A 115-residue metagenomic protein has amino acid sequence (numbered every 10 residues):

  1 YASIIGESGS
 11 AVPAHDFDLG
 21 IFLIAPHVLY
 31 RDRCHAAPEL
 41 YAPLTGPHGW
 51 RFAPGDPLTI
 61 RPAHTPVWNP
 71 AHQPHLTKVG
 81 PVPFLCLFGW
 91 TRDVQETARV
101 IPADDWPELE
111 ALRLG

Functional and structural regions predicted by a protein language model:
A2-S8, F17-H35, A71-H72: Conserved short histidine dyad/triad with adjacent acidic residue
A14-D16, L40-A42, A53-H75: Short acidic-glycine-tyrosine-enriched beta hairpin
F17, A25-V28, H35-G55: Glycine- and acidic-residue-biased ligand/ion/polar-headgroup-sensing regions
Y30-R33, W50-F52, N69, P74-G80: Short beta-strand His + acidic residue motifs that chelate non-heme Fe in jelly-roll/DSBH and cupin folds
E39-L44, W68, P81-V100: A short hydrophobic beta-strand segment most commonly corresponding to one strand of the jelly-roll/cupin
T97-A111: Extended, aromatic/histidine-rich regions of cofactor-dependent oxidoreductases associated with respiratory
